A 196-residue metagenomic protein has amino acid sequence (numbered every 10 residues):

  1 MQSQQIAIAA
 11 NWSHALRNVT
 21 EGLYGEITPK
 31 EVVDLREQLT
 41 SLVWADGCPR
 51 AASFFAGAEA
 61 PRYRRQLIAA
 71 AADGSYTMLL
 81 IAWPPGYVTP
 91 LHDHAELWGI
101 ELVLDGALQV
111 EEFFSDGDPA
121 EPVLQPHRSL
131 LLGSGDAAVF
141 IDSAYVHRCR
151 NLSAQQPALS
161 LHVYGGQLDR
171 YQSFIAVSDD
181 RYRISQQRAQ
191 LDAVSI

Functional and structural regions predicted by a protein language model:
M1-C48: N-terminal leader/capping segments at the start of a protein or of a new domain
E59-P85: A short glycine-rich, His/Asp/Glu-containing loop-to-beta-strand
D73, I100, S115-V146, S185-A189: Short acidic-glycine-tyrosine-enriched beta hairpin
L79-H94, D142-A144: Conserved short histidine dyad/triad with adjacent acidic residue
P90-H92, V110-E111, F140, V146-L152: Short beta-strand His + acidic residue motifs that chelate non-heme Fe in jelly-roll/DSBH and cupin folds
E96-Q109: Glycine- and acidic-residue-biased ligand/ion/polar-headgroup-sensing regions
I100-L102, Q155-R170: A short hydrophobic beta-strand segment most commonly corresponding to one strand of the jelly-roll/cupin
A176-I196: Long hydrophobic alpha-helical segments typical of transmembrane helices together with their membrane-interfacial
